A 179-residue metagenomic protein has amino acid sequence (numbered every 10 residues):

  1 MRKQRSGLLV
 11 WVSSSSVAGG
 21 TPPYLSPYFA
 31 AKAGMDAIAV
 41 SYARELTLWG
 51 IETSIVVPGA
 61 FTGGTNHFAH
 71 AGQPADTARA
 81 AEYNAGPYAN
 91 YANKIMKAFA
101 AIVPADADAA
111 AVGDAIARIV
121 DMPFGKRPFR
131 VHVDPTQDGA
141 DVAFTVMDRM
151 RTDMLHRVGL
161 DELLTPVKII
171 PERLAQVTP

Functional and structural regions predicted by a protein language model:
M1-S14, G50-E52: Active-site loop of short-chain dehydrogenase/reductase
Q4-R5, T21-P23, H67: Conserved catalytic-core motifs of eukaryotic protein kinase domains, centered on the activation segment
L8, S13-G19, G59-T62: Active-site segment of SDR-like NAD(P)-dependent oxidoreductases
S14, P23-Y28: Conserved catalytic loop/helix region of short-chain dehydrogenase/reductase
G19-G20, S41-E52: Active-site-adjacent segment of SDR/Rossmann-fold oxidoreductases
A31-G34: Active-site helix of classical SDR
E52-I102: C-terminal beta-strand-loop-alpha-helix "lid" module of Rossmann-like NAD(P)-dependent dehydrogenases
T53, N93-F144: Core catalytic loop region at the nicotinamide-binding pocket of NAD(P)H-dependent oxidoreductases
